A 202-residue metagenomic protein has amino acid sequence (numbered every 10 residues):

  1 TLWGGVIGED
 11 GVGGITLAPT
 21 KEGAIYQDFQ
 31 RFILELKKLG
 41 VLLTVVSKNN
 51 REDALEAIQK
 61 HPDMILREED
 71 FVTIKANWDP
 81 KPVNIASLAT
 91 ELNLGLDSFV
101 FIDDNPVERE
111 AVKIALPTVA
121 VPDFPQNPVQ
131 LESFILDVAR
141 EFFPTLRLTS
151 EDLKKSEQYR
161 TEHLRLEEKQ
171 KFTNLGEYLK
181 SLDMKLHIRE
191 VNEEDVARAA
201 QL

Functional and structural regions predicted by a protein language model:
T1-R31: Active-site neighborhood of HAD-like aspartate-dependent phosphohydrolases
G4-G14, K48-I65, D70: Metal-dependent catalytic core segments for phosphate chemistry
G14-E22, H61-P80, S87: Glycine-rich phosphate-binding "P-loop"
A24, D28-P62, I74-A76, L186 (+2 more regions): Substrate-recognition element of Asp-dependent hydrolases with the DxDx(T/V) motif
V72, V119-Q126: Short hydrophobic/aromatic-enriched beta-strand-loop microsegments
I85-P106, V112: Conserved Lys-Pro-Asp/Glu-containing loop-to-beta segment of HAD-superfamily phosphomonoesterases, centered on
N127-E151: Terminal amphipathic helices with adjacent charged low-complexity linkers/tails
R165-N192: Conserved N-terminal entry element of GNAT/NAT acetyltransferase domains
